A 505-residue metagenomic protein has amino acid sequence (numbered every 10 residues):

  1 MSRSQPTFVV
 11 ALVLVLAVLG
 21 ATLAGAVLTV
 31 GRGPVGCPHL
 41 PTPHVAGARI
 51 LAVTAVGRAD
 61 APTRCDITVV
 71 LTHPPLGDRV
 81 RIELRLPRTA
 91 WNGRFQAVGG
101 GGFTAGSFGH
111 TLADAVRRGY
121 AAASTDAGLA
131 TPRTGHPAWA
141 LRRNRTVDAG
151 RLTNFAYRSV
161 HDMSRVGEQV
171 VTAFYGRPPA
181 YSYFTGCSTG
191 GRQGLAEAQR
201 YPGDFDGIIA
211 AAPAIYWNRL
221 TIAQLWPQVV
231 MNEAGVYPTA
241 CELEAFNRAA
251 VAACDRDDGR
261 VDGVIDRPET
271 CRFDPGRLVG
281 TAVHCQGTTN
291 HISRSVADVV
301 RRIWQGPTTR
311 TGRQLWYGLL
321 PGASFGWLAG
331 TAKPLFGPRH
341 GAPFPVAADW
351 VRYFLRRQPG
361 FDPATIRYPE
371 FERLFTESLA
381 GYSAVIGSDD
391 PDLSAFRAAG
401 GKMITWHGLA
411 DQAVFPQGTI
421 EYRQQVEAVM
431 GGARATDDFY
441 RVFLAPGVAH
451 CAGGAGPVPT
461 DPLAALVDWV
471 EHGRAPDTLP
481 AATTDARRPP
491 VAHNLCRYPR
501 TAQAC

Functional and structural regions predicted by a protein language model:
S2-V27: Secretory targeting and sorting signals
G25-R94, V98, F108-L112, N247 (+5 more regions): Catalytic-loop region of hydrolases
G102-G176, I222, F361-E377, G381-V385 (+1 more regions): Cap/lid segment of the alpha/beta-hydrolase catalytic domain
G106, G186-A196: Glycine-rich nucleophile elbow surrounding the catalytic serine of serine-hydrolase chemistry
R177-S188: Alpha/beta-hydrolase fold nucleophile elbow
A196-A198, G203-T308, L444: A catalytic-pocket lid/entrance helix-loop region that shapes and gates access to the active site across common
I404-H407: Short beta-strand/loop motif that positions the catalytic acidic residue of the alpha/beta-hydrolase fold
D438-G453, D485-A486: Histidine-bearing beta->alpha loop at or near hydrolase active sites
